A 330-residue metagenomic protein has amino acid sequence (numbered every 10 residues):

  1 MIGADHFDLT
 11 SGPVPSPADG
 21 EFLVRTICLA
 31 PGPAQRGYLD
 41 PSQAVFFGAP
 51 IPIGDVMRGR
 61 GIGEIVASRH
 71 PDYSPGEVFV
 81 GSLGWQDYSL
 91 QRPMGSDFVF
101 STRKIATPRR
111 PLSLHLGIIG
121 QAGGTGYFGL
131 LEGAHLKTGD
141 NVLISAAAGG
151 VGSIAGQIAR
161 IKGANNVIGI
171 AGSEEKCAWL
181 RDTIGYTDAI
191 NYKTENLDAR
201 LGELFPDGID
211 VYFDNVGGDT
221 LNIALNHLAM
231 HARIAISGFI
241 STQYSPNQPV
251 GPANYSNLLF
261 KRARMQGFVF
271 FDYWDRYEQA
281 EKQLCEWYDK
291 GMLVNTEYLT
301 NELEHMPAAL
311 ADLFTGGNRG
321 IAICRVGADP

Functional and structural regions predicted by a protein language model:
S11-P31, P41-W85: Glycine-rich beta-strand-centered segment in the early N-terminal region that forms part of a ligand/cofactor-binding
M57-E64, P71-A146, M292: NAD(P)H dinucleotide-binding glycine-rich loop of Rossmann-like/cofactor-binding domains, especially the beta1-alpha1
V80, L143, I190, Y212-F213: N-terminal Rossmann-like NAD(P) cofactor-binding module of classical short-chain dehydrogenase/reductase
L112-E195: Mid-domain Rossmann-like dinucleotide-binding core that forms the NAD(H)/NADP(H) cofactor-binding site
L180, D219-L293, G327-P330: Glycine-rich phosphate-binding loop and adjacent beta-alpha segment of Rossmann(oid) nucleotide-cofactor-binding
N196-D207: Short amphipathic alpha-helix with an adjacent loop that forms part of the alpha/beta core around
M292-L299, P307-P330: C-terminal capping/lid region of NAD(P)-dependent oxidoreductase domains
